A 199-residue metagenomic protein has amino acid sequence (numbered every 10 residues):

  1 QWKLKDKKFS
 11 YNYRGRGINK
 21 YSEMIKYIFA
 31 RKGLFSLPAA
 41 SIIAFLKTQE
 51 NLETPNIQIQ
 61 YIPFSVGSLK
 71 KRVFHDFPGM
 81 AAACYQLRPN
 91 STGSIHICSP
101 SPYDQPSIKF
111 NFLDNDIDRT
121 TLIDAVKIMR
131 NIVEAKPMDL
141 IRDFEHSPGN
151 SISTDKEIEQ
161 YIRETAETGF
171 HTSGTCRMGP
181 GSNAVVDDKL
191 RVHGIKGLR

Functional and structural regions predicted by a protein language model:
Q1-D76, V133-K136, S153-K156, Q160 (+2 more regions): Mid-to-C-terminal "cap/lid" subdomains and adjacent gly/pro-rich loops that border and regulate access to redox
Q1-F9, L46-Q49, G79-M138, E159-R199: C-terminal structured subdomain/cap of oxidoreductase catalytic cores
Y13, K32, Y85, I117 (+1 more regions): A general boundary/transition motif marking the beginning of the first structured unit of a protein
D139-S151: Short, glycine/acidic-rich hinge or "gate" loops at secondary-structure transitions that mediate conformational
